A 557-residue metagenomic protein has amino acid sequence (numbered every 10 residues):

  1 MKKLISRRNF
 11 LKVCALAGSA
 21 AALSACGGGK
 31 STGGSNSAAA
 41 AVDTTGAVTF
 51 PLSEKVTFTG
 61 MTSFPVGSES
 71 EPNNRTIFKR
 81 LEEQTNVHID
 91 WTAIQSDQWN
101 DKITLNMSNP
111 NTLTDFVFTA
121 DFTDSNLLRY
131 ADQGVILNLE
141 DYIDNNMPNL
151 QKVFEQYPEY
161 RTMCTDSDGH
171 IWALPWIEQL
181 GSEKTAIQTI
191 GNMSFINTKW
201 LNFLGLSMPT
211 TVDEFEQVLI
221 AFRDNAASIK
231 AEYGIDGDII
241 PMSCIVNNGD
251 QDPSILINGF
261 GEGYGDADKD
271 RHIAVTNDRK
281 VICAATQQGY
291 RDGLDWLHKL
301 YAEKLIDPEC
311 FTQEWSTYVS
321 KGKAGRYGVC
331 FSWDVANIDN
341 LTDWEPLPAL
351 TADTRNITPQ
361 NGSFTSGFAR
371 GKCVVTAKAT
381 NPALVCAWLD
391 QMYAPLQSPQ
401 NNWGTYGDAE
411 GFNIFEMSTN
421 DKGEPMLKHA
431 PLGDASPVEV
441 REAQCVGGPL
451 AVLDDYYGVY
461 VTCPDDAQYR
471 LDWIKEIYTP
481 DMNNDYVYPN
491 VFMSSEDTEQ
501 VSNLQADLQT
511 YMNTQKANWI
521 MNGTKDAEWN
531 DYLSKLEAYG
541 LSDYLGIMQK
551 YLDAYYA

Functional and structural regions predicted by a protein language model:
K2-S6, L11-E214, A226, G265-I273 (+2 more regions): Conserved N-terminal structural module of periplasmic/extracytoplasmic solute-binding proteins
V56, T62-N73, L180-F195, N202-M208 (+2 more regions): Extracytoplasmic/periplasmic substrate-binding proteins
T62-V66, A93-Q98, M107, F118-T123 (+12 more regions): Short, flexible loop/turn elements at secondary-structure junctions
F78, T104-L105, N111-L113, V117 (+4 more regions): Catalytic-domain carbohydrate-binding cleft regions of carbohydrate-active enzymes
N138-E159, M163, L219-F222, G237-D266 (+1 more regions): Carboxylate/His-rich catalytic cores and anion/metal-binding grooves
E140-Y142, D168-Q251, V275-K321, V375-D408 (+1 more regions): Helix-loop-helix "hinge/cap" segment bordering the ligand-binding cleft or interdomain interface
F215, K299-Y301, Y318-W333, T342 (+1 more regions): Glycine-rich, aromatic-lined ligand/substrate-binding cores of catalytic and carbohydrate-binding domains
A387, A394-A517, G523: Conserved small-residue motifs centered on glycine
